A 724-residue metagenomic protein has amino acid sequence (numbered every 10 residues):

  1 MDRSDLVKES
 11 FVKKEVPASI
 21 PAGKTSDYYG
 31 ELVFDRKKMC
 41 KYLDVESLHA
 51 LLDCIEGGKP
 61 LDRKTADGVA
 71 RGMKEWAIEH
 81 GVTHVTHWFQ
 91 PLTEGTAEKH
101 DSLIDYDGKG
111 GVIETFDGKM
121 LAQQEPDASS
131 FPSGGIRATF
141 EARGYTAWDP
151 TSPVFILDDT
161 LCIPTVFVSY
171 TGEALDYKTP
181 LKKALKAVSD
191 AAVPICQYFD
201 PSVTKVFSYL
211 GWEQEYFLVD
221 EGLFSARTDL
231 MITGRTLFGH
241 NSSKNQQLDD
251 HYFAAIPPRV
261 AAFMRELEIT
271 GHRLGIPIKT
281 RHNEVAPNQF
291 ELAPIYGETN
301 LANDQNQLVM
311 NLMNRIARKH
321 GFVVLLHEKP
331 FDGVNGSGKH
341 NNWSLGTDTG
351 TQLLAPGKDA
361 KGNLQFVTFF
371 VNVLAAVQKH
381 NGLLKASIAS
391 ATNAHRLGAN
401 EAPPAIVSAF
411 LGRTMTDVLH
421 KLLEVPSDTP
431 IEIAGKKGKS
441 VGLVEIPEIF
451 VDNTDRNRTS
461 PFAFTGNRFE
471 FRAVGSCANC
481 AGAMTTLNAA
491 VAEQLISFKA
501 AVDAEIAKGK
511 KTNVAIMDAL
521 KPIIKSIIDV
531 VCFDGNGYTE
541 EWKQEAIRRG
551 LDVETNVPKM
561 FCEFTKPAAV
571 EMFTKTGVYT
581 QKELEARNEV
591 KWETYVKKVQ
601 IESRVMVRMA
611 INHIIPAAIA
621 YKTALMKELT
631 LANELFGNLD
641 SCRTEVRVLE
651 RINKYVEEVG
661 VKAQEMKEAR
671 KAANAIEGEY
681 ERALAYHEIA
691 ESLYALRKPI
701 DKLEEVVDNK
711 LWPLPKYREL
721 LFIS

Functional and structural regions predicted by a protein language model:
M1-A22, T139-T151: N-terminal hydrophobic targeting/anchoring segments and the immediately downstream early-domain regions of hydrolases
M1-K14, E31-L32, R36-K37, T96 (+1 more regions): Eukaryotic, polar/proline-rich low-complexity intrinsically disordered regions
L6-V7, S19-C40, K186, D190 (+1 more regions): Flexible inter-domain linker/hinge segments
Y28-E141: Active-site core of metal-dependent hydrolases
T65-V69, F89-P91, K119-M120, F167 (+4 more regions): Active-site-proximal loop/turn and secondary-structure-junction residues that shape catalytic pockets, frequently
E94-K109, A128-S129, R227, G234-T236 (+4 more regions): Short linear, low-complexity motifs centered on an aromatic residue
E141-L326, N335-G338, L345-E589: Glycine-rich, acidic/polar active-site loops that bind/position phosphate-bearing ligands
K521-S724: C-terminal amphipathic alpha-helical interaction region
